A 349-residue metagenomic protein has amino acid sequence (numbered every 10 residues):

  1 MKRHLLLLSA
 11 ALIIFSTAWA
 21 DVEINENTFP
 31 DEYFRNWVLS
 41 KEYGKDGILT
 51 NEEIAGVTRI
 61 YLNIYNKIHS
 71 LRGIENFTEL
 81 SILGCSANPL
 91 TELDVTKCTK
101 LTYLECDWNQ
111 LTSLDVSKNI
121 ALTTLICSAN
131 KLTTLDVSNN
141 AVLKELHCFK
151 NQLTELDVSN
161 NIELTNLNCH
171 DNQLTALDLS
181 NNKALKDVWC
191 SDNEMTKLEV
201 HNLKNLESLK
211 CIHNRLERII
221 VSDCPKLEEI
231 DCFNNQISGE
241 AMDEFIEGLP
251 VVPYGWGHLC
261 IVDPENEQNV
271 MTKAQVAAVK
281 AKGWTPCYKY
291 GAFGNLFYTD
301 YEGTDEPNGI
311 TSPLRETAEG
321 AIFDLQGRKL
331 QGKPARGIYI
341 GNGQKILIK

Functional and structural regions predicted by a protein language model:
K2-G84, L93, K97-T99, I120 (+4 more regions): N-terminal capping/linker segments that flank leucine-rich repeat
V57, I68, L80, L90 (+14 more regions): Conserved hydrophobic position(s) of the canonical leucine-rich repeat
T58-N63, L83-C85, T102-C106, T123-C127 (+6 more regions): Conserved hydrophobic beta-strand positions in leucine-rich repeat
H69-I74, L93-V95, L114, L135 (+6 more regions): Canonical leucine-rich repeat
I74-N76, V95-C98, V116-N119, V137-N140 (+4 more regions): Hydrophobic anchor residues at the C-terminal helix/turn of individual leucine-rich repeat
I126, H147, N168, W189 (+1 more regions): C-terminal outer-membrane/trafficking sorting elements
N182, W189-D192, T196, H201-R218 (+1 more regions): Eukaryotic tandem repeat interaction scaffolds
